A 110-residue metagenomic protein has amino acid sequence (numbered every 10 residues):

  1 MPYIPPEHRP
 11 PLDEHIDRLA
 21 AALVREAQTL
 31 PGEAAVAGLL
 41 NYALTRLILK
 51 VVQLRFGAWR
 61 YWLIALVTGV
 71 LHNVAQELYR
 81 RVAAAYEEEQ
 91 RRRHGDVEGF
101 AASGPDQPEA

Functional and structural regions predicted by a protein language model:
M1-A110: Solvent-exposed interaction surfaces and binding hotspots enriched for charged
